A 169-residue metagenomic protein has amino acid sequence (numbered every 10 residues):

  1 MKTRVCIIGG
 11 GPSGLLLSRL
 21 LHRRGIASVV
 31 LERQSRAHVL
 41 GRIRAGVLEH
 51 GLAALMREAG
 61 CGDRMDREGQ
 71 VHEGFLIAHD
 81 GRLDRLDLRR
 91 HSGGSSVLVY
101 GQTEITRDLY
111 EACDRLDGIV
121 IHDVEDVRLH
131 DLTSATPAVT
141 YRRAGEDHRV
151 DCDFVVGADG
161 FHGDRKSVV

Functional and structural regions predicted by a protein language model:
M1-S13: Beta1/beta-strand and adjacent pyrophosphate-binding region of the FAD-binding site in flavoprotein oxidoreductases
T3, G145-F154: Core beta-strand elements of the Rossmann-like FAD/NAD(P) dinucleotide-binding domain in flavoenzyme oxidoreductases
I8, V150-G160: Short hydrophobic core segments
H22-I43: Glycine-rich FAD pyrophosphate-binding loop
G41-R44, E49-D114, H130: Active-site-adjacent segment of FAD-dependent monooxygenases/related oxidoreductases
H122-T136: A conserved short coil-to-beta-strand element within the FAD-binding core of flavoproteins
V168-V169: Conserved small/polar residues in nucleotide/adenosyl-binding loops
